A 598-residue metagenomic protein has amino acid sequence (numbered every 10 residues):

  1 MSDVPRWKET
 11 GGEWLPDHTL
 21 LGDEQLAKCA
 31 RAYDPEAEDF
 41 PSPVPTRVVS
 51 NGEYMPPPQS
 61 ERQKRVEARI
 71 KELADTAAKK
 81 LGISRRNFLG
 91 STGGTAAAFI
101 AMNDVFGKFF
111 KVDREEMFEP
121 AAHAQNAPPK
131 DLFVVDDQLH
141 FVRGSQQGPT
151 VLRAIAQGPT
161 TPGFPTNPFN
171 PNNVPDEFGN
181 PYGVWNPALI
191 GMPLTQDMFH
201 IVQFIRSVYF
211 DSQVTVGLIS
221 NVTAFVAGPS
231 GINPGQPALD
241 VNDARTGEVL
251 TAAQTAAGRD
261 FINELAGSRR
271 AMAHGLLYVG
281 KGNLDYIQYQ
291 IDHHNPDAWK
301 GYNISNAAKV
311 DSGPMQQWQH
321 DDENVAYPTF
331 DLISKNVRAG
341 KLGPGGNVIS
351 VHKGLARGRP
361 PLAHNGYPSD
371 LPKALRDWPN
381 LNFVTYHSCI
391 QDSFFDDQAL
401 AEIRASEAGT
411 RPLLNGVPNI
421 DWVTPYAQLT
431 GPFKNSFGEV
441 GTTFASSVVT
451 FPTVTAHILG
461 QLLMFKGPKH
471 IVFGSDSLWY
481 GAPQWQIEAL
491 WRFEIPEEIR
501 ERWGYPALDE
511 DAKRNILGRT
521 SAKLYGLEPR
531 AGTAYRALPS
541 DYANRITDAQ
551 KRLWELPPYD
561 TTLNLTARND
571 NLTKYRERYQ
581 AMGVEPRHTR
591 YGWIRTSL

Functional and structural regions predicted by a protein language model:
M1-I83: N-terminal secretory signal peptides
S2-W7, G12, D75-G82, M102-L139: C-terminal segment of N-terminal export signals and the immediately downstream linker at the start of the mature
T76, G82-N103, A122, P149 (+4 more regions): Mid-to-C-terminal alpha-helical segments outside catalytic/metal-binding sites
A124, D297, N306-A308, G313-F473 (+5 more regions): Catalytic pocket-lining loop regions of alpha/beta-barrel enzymes, especially the amidohydrolase/enolase/GH5 lineages
V134-H140, A156-L194, R206-D240, R270-L276 (+2 more regions): Divalent metal-dependent hydrolysis catalytic cores, especially in the metallo-beta-lactamase
Q138-G144, H352, H387: Histidine-centered divalent metal-coordination motifs
S145-M198, Q236-N242, K353, R357 (+5 more regions): Active-site gating loops and adjacent loop-to-helix segments of metal-dependent hydrolytic enzymes
N221-G366: Active-site gating/metal-coordination segments in enzymes
